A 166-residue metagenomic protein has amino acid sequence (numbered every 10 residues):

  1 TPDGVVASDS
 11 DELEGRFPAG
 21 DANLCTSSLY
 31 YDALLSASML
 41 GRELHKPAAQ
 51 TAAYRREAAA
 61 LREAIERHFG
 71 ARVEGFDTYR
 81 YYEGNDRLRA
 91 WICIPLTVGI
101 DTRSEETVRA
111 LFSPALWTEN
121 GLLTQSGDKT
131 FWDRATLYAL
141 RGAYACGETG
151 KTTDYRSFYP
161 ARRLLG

Functional and structural regions predicted by a protein language model:
A7-N23: Acidic/His metal-coordination segments adjacent to aromatic residues that form catalytic metal sites in metalloenzymes
A19-K46, A52, R56-A59, G70-G166: Active-site core of glycosidic bond-cleaving carbohydrate-active enzymes
A64-F69: Short amphipathic coiled-coil heptad-repeat segments
